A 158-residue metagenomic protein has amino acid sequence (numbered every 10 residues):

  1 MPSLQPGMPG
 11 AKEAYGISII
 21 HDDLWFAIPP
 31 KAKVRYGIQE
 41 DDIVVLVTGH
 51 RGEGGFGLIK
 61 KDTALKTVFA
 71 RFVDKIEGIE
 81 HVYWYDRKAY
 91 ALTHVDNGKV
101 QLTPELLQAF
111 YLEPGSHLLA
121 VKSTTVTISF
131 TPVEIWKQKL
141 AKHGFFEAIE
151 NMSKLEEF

Functional and structural regions predicted by a protein language model:
M1-I17, V47-G98, T127-F158: Intrinsic disorder/low-complexity detector
P2-I38: The feature marks the first
D22-G37, H94-Y111: Short beta-strand-centered segments at strand-helix junctions
A32-K33, H50-E53, L106, T124-T127: Short, charged beta-turn/beta-strand-edge "cap" motif at the junction between a beta-strand and an adjacent loop
E40-T48, P114-K122: DNA polymerase processivity clamps
